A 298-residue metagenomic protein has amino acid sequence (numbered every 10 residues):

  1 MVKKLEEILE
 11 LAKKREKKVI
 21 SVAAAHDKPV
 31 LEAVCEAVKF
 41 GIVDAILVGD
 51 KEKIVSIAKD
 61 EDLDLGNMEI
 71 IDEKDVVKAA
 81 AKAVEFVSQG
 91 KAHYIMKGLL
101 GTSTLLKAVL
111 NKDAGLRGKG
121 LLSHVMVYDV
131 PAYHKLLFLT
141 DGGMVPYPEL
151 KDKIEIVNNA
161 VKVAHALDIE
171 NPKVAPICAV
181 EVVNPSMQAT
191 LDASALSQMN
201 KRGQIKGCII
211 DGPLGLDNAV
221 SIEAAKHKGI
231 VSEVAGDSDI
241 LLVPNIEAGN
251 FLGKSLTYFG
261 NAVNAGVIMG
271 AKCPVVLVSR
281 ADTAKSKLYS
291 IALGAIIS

Functional and structural regions predicted by a protein language model:
M1-L47, K51-V234, D239-V243, A248-S298: Anion-binding alpha/beta catalytic cores of soluble intermediary-metabolism enzymes, centered on
